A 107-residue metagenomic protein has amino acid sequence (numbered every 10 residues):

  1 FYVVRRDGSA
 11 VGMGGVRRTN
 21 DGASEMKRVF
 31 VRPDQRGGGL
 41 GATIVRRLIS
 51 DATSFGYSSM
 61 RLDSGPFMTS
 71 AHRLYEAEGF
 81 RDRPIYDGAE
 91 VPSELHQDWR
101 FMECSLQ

Functional and structural regions predicted by a protein language model:
F1-K27, R32-D34, V45-R47, D51 (+2 more regions): Acetyl-CoA-dependent GNAT
S9, F55, Q97: Structured loop/turn residues at beta-strand edges in well-structured enzyme cores
G22, G38, S54-S58: Short coil/turn segments at alpha/beta junctions that flank glycine-rich nucleotide-binding fingerprints
R32-D34, G38, P66: Active-site acidic-Proline motif in GNAT/NAT acetyltransferases
S58-R61, G65-Q107: C-terminal "cap" of GNAT-fold acetyltransferases
